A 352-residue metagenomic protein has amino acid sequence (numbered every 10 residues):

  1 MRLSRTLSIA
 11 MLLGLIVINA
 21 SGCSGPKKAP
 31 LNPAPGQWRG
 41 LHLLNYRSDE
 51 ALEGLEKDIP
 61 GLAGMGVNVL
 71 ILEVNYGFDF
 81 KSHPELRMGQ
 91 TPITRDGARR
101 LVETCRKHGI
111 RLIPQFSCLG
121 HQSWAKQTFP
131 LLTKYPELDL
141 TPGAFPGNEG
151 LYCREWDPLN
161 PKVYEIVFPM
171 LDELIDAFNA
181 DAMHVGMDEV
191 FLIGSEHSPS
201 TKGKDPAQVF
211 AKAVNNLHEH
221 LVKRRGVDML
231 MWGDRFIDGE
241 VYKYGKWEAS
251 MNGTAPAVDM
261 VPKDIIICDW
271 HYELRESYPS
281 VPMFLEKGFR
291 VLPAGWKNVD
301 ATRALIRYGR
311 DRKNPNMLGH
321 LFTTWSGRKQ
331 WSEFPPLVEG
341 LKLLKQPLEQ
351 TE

Functional and structural regions predicted by a protein language model:
G14-A34: Bacterial Sec-dependent signal peptides at the C-terminal "C-region" and cleavage site
R39-E50, H83-R95, N148-E165, P199-V209 (+2 more regions): The substrate-binding groove and active-site-proximal loops of carbohydrate-active enzymes, especially glycoside
R39-L43, L70-L72, L112-P114, M183-V185 (+4 more regions): Hydrophobic faces of well-ordered beta-strands that scaffold small-molecule active sites in alpha/beta enzyme cores
S48-A63, F168-M170, R275-V281, T302-Y308: Short, acidic/polar
A63-G97: Aromatic-lined carbohydrate-binding/catalytic grooves of carbohydrate-active enzymes
L119-E173: Active-site-adjacent "subsite" loops/lids of carbohydrate-active enzymes
L159-F289, D300: Active-site neighborhood of glycoside hydrolase catalytic domains
L292-E352: Substrate-binding cleft of secreted/luminal carbohydrate-active enzymes
